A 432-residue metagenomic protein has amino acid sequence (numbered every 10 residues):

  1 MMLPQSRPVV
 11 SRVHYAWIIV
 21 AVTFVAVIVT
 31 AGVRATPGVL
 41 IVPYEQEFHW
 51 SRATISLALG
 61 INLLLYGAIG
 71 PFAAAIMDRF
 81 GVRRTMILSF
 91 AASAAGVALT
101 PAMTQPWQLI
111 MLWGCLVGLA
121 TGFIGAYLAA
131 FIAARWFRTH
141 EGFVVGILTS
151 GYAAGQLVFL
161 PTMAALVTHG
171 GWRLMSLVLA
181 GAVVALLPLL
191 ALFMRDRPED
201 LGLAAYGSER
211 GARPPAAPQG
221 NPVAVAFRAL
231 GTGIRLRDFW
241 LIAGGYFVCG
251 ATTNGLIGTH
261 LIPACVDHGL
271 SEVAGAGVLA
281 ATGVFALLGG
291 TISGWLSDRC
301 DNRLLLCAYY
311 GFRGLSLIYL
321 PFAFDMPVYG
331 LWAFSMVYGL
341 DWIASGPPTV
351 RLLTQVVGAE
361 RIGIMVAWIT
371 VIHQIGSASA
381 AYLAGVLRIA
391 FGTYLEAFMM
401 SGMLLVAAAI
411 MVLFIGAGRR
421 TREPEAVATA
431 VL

Functional and structural regions predicted by a protein language model:
I28, G96, Q108-I124, F247-V248 (+1 more regions): Hydrophobic core of transmembrane alpha-helices in multi-pass small-molecule transporters, especially MFS/SLC-type
P37-I41, G231-G290, A380: Extracytoplasmic gate region of multi-pass secondary transporters
Y44, F123-F137, A344-V357: Intracellular juxtamembrane helix-capping segments at the cytosolic ends of symmetry-related transmembrane helices
Y44-E45, I76-M77, V158, T162-G170 (+3 more regions): Interfacial helix-cap and linker-helix signal at transmembrane-aqueous boundaries of multi-pass secondary transporters
I69-V82, G289-D301, R388-I389: Helix-to-loop junctions at the C-terminal end of transmembrane segments in multipass secondary transporters
A91-T104, F312-D325: C-terminal ends and interior cores of transmembrane alpha-helices in multi-pass membrane transporters/permeases
W113-S150: Cytoplasmic helix-loop-helix junction between adjacent transmembrane helices in 12-TM secondary transporters
Y152-E199: Helix-loop-helix hairpin linking two adjacent transmembrane segments in secondary transporters
